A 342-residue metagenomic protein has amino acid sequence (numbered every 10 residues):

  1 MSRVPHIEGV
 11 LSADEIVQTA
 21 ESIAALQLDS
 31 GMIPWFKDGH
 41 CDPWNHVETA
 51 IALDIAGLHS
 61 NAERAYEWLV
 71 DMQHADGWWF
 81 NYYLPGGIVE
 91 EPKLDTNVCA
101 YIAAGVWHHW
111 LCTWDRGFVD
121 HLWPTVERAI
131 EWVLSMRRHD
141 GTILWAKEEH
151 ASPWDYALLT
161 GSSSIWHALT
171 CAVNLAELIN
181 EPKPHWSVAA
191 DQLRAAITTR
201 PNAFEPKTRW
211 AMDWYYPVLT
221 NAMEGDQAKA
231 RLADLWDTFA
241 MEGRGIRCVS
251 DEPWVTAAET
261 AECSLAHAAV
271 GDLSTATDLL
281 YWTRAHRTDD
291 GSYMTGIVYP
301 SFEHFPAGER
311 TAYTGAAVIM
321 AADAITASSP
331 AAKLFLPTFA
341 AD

Functional and structural regions predicted by a protein language model:
M1-G9, V47-N61, Y101-F118, S163-E181 (+3 more regions): Well-ordered alpha-helical scaffold segments within catalytic/enzyme domains
S2-H40, E63-L94, C99, W123 (+3 more regions): Extended glycan-interaction surfaces of carbohydrate-active proteins
S60-N61, F118-H121, T125, P184-H185 (+2 more regions): Alpha-helical positions within canonical tetratricopeptide repeat
W154-R200: Loop-centered beta-sheet repeat module
